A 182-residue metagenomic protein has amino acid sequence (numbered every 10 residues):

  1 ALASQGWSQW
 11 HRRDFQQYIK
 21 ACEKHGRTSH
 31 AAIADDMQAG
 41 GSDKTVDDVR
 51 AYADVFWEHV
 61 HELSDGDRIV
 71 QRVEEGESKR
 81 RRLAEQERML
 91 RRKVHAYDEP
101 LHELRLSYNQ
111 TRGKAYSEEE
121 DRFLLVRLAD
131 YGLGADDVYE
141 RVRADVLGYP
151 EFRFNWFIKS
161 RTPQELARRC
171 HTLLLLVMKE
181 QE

Functional and structural regions predicted by a protein language model:
A1-R122, V126, A135-E182: Eukaryotic low-complexity, charged/polar intrinsically disordered regions that act as protein-interaction modules
